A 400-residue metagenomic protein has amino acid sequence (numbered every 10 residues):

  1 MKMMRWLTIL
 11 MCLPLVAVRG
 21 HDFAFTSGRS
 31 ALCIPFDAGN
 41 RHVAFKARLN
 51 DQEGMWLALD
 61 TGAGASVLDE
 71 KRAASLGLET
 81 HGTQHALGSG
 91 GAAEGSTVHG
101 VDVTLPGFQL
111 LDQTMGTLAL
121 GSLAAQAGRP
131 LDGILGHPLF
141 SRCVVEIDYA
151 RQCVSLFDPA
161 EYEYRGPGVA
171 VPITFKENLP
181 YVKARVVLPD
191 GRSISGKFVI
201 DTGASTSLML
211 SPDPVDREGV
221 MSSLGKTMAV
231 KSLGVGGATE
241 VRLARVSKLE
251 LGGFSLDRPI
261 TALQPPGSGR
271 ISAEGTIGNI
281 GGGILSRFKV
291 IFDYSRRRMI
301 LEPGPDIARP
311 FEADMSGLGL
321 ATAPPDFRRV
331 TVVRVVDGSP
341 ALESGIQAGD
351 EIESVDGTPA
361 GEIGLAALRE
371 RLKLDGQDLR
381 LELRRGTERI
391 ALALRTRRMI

Functional and structural regions predicted by a protein language model:
K2-I9: Sec-dependent signal peptide recognition, specifically the positively charged N-region followed immediately by
I9-R19: Hydrophobic h-region of N-terminal signal peptides that target proteins for export in Gram-negative bacteria
A17-I400: Pepsin/retropepsin-fold aspartyl endopeptidases
